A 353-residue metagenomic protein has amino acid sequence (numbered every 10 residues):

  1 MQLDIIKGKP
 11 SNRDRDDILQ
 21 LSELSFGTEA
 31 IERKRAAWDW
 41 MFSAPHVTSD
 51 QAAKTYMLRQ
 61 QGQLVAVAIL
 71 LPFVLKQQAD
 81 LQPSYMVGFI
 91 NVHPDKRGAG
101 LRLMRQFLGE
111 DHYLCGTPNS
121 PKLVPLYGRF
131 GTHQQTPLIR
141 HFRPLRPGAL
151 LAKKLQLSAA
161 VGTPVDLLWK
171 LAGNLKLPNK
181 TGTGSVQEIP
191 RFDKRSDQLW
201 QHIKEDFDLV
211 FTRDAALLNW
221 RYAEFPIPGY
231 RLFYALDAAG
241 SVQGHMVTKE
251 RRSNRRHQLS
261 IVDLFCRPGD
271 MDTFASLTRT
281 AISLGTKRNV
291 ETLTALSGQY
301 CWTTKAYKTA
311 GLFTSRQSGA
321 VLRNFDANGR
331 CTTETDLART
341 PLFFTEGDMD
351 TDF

Functional and structural regions predicted by a protein language model:
L3-F89, V186-C266: A conserved beta-strand-loop-helix scaffold within acyl/acetyltransferase catalytic domains
W40, L114-N174, R221-E224, V247-M271 (+1 more regions): Active-site/acyl-donor-binding loops of N-acyltransferases
A52-K54, H112, E291: Short coil/turn segments at beta-strand junctions that form active-site/ligand-binding loops
P72-V74, N91-P94, D111, G131: Generic hydrophobic/packing signal
L81, P94-L101, T117-P121: Short, amphipathic alpha-helical segments
F89-E110, M271-S283: Conserved acetyl-CoA-binding loop-helix of GNAT-fold acetyltransferases
I139-L145, N174-S196, T212: Short linear elements at protein peripheries
